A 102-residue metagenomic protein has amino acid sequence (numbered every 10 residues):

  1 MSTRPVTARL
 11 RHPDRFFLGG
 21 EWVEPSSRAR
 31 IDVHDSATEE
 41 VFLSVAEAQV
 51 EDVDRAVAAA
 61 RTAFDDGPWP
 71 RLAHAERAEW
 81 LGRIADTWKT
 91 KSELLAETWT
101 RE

Functional and structural regions predicted by a protein language model:
M1-V45, E76-E79, R83: Terminal low-complexity tails and localization/encapsulation signals of metabolic enzymes
F42-E102: Glycine-rich loop-to-alpha-helix module at the N-terminal edge of alpha/beta enzyme cores
